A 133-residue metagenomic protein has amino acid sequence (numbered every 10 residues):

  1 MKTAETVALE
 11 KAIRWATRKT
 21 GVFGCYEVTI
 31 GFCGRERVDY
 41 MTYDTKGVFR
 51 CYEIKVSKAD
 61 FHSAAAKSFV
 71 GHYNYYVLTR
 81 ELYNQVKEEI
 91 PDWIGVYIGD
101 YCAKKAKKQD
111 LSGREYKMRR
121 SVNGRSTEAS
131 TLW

Functional and structural regions predicted by a protein language model:
M1-T20, K87-W133: Non-catalytic C-terminal interaction segments of nucleic acid-processing enzymes
E10-K11, V38-D39, F61-A65: A generic local structural motif
R18-C33: A short acidic/basic microdomain associated with nuclease active sites
T29, M41, K55: Anionic group-transfer/hydrolysis microenvironments
I30-C33, Y83, Y101-A106: A short acidic, often aromatic-flanked loop/helix-cap motif at beta-alpha or helix-coil junctions that lines enzyme
F32, Y43, A65-S68: A general structural signal for stabilizing positions within well-ordered secondary structure
R35-C51: Active-site beta-strand-loop-beta-strand hairpin of nuclease catalytic cores that positions key catalytic residues
F49, E53-D100: Catalytic cores of nucleic-acid endonucleases
